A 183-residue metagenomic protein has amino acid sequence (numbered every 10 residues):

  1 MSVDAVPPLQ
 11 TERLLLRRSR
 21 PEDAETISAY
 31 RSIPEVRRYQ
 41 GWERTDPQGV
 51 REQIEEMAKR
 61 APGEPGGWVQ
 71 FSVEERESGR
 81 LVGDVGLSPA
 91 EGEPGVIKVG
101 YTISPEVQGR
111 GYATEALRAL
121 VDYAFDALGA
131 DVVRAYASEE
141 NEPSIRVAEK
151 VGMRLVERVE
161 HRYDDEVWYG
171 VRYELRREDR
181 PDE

Functional and structural regions predicted by a protein language model:
M1-Y39, I54-E55, G67-E183: Acyl-donor (CoA/ACP) binding surface of acyl/acetyltransferases
W42: Short coil/turn segments
A61-G66: Short loop/turn motifs at secondary-structure junctions and domain boundaries
